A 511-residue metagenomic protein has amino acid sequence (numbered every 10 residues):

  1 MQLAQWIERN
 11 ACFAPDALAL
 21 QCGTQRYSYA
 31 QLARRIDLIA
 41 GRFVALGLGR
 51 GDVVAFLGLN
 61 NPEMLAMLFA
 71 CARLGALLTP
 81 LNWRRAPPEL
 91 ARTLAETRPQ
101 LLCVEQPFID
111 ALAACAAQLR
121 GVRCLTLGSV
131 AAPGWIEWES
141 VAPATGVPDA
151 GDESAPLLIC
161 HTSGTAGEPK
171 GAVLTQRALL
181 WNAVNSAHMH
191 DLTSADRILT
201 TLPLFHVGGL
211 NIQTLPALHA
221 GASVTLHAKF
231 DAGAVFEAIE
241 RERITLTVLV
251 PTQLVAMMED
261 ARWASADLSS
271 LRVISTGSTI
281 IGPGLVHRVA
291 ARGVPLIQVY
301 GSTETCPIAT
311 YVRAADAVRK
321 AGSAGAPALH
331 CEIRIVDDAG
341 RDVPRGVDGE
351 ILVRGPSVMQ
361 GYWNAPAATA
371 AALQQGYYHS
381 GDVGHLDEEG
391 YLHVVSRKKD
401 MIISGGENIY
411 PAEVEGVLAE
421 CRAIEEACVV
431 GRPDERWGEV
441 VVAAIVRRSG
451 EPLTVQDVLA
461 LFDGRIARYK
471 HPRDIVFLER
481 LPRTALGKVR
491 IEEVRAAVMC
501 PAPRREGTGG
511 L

Functional and structural regions predicted by a protein language model:
E8, D16-N61, L65-F69, A86-A91 (+1 more regions): Conserved AMP-binding/adenylate-forming core of the ANL superfamily
S28-A30, L157-W181: Conserved AMP-binding A3 loop
L102-V104, G355, Q360-G361, A368-A371 (+4 more regions): AMP-binding/adenylate-forming catalytic core of the ANL superfamily
P107-E153, A261, A502: ANL superfamily adenylate-forming
P143-H161, E168, D191-R197: Conserved pre-ATP/AMP-binding loop-to-beta segment of ANL
L180-R197, F205-L246, D260: Conserved AMP-binding/adenylation subdomain of ANL enzymes
I244-L249, M258-R319, E332: Gly/Ser/Thr-rich phosphate-binding loop
E332-L352, E388-E389, E451-V455, R490: Conserved beta-loop-beta connector loops within the AMP-binding
